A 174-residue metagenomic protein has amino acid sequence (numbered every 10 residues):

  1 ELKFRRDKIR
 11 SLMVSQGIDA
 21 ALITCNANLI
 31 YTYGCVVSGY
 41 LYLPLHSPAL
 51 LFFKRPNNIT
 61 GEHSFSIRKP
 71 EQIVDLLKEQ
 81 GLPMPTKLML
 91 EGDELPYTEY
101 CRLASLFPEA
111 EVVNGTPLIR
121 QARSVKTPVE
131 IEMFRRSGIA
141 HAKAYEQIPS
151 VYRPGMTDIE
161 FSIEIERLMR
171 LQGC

Functional and structural regions predicted by a protein language model:
E1-D7, D75-C174: Flexible, acidic/His-enriched mid-domain "rim/lid" segments that flank
E1-L50, M84, E146: Terminal domain-start leader segments
C25, K69, T127-E130: Intrinsic-disorder/low-complexity, polar/charged segments
N26, L51-N58, E94-E99: Short, polar loop motifs at secondary-structure junctions
I30, E62-S66, G92: Short secondary-structure transition/capping motifs
L45, R55, R68-E71, G92 (+1 more regions): Residues at the C-termini of beta-strands that transition into short coil/loop
N57-G61, A104-L106: Short, conserved catalytic or adaptor-binding loops enriched in Gly and charged residues
E62-L76, V113: Short acidic-hydrophobic, aromatic-tinged amphipathic segments that line or gate anion-handling sites
